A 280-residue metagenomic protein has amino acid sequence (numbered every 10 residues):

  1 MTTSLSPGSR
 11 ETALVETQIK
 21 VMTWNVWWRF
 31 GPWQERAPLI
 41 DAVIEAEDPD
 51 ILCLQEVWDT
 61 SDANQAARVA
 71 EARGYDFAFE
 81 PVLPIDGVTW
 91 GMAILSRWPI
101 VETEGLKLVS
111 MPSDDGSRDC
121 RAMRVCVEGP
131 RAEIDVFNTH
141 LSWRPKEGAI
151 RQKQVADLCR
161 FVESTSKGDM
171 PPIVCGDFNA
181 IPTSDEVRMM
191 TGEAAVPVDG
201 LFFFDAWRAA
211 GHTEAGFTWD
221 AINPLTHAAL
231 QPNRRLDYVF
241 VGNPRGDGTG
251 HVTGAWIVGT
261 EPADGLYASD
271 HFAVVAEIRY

Functional and structural regions predicted by a protein language model:
M1-E71, F79, P84-W90, A156 (+1 more regions): N-terminal, active-site-proximal structural segment of metallo-dependent hydrolase catalytic domains
T3-E11, E163-P172, A180-Y280: Metal-dependent phosphoester-hydrolase catalytic domains
L14-V15, A46, E71, D86-G87 (+5 more regions): Extracellular/periplasmic catalytic domains that process cell-envelope and extracellular macromolecules
I19-V26, I40-A63, L95, V125 (+5 more regions): Active-site beta-strand/loop signature of hydrolases that rely on acidic residues for catalysis
F30-G31, T60-A63, I85-G91, R144-E147 (+3 more regions): Short catalytic/ligand-binding loop motif for oxyanion handling, primarily in non-cytosolic enzymes, centered on
G31-E35, D115, K146-R151: Short, solvent-exposed loop/turn segments at secondary-structure boundaries
W33, I51-S142, Y238, T253-I257: Structured beta-strand-rich core segments of catalytic domains in phosphoester-bond hydrolases
E147-R160, A229: Alpha-helical scaffold elements lining the catalytic groove of polysaccharide deacetylases
